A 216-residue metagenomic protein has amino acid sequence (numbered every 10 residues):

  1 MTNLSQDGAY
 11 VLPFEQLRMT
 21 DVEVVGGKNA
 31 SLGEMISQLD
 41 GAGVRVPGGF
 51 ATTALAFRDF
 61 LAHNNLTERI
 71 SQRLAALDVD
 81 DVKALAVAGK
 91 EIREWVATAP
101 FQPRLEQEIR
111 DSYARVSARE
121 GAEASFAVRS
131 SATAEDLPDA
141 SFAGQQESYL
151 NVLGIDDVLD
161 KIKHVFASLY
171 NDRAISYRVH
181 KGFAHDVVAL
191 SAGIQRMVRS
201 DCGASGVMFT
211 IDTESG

Functional and structural regions predicted by a protein language model:
M1-G193: N-terminal beta-alpha lobe that positions the nucleotide/phosphoryl donor in ATP/NTP-coupled carboxylate activation
E147, R196, V207-T213: Short beta-strand elements
A204: Catalytic cores of glycan-processing enzymes that make or break glycosidic bonds
